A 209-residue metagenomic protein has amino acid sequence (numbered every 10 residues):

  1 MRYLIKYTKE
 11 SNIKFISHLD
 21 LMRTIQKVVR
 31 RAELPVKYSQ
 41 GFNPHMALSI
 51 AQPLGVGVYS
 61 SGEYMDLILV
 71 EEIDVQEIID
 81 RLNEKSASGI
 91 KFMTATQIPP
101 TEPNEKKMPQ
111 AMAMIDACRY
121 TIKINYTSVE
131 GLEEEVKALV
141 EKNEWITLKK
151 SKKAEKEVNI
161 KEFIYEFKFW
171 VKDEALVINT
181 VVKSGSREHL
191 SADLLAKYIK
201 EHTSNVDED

Functional and structural regions predicted by a protein language model:
R2, S11, I16-Y64: Glycine/small-residue-rich interface belts in oligomeric ring/scaffold proteins and their assembly partners
R2-T8, R119-K123: Active-site-flanking beta-strand signature of metal-NTP-handling nucleotidyl enzymes and homologous cyclase-like
Y7, Q40-F42, T96: A general secondary-structure junction signal
V36, A47-D209: Structured-RNA-binding interfaces characteristic of tRNA pseudouridine synthases
